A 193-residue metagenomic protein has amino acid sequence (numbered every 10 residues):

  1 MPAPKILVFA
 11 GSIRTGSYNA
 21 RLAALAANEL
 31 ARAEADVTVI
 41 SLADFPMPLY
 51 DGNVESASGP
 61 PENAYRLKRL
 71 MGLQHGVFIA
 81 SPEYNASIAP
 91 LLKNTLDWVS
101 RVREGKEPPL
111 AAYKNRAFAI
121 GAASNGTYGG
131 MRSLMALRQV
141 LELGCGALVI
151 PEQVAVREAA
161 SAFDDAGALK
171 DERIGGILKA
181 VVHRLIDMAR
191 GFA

Functional and structural regions predicted by a protein language model:
M1-P2, L7, A20, A147-A193: Glycine-rich phosphate/pyrophosphate-binding loop and the adjoining helix
P2-A35: N-terminal beta1-alpha1 ligand-phosphate binding loop
I6, N19, A23, A64 (+4 more regions): A general structural signal for well-ordered alpha-helical segments in protein cores
E34-L42, P46-L49, L148-R157: Short beta-strand elements in bilobed, periplasmic/extracellular small-molecule ligand-binding domains
L42-P60, A162-D164: N-terminal beta-loop-helix "entrance" segment that forms/cooperates in small-molecule cofactor or anionic ligand
G59-C145: Helix-loop-strand module that forms the ligand-binding subsite of alpha/beta enzymes
